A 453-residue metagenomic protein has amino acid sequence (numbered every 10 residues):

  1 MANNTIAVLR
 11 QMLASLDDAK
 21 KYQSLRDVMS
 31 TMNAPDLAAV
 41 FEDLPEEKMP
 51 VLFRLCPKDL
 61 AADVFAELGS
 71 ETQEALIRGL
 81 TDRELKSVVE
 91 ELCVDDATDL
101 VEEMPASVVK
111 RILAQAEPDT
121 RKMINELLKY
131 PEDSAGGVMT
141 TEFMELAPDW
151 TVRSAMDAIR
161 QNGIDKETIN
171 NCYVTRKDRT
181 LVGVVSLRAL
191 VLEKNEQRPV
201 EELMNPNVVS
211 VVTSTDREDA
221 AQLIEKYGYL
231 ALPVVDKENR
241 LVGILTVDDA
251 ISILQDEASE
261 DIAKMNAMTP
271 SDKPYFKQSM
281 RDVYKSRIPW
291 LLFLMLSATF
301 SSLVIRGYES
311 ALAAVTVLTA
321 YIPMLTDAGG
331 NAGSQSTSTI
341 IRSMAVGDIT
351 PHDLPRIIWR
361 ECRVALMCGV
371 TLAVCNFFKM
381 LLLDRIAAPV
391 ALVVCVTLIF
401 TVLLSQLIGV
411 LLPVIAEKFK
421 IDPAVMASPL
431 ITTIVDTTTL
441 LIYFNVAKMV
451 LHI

Functional and structural regions predicted by a protein language model:
M1-T269: Hydrophobic packing positions in regular secondary-structure scaffolds
P50, L440-L441: Generic intrinsically disordered, low-complexity segments enriched for polar/acidic and small residues
D149, A258-L407, L411-I434, I442-I453: Alpha-helical transmembrane segments and their membrane-interface boundaries that form or gate the permeation pathway
S154-D157, I434, T438: Extended alpha-helical regions
K237, D249-A250, A328, P423 (+1 more regions): Generic detector of well-ordered alpha-helical packing
